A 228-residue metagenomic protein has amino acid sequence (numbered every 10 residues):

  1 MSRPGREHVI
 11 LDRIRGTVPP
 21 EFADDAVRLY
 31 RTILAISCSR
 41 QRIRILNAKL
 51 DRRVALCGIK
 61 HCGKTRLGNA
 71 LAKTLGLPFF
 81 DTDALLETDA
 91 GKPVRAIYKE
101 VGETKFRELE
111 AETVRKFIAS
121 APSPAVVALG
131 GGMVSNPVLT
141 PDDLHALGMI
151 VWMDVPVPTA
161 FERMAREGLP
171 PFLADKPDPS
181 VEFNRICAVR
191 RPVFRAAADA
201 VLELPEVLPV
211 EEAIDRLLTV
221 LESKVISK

Functional and structural regions predicted by a protein language model:
M1-K49: Domain-level signature for soluble enzymes in the chorismate/prephenate branch of the shikimate pathway
L50-V54, P122-P124: Pre-Walker A (Motif I) flank of P-loop NTPase domains
V54, A70, T74, H145 (+1 more regions): NTP-dependent small-molecule kinase module
I59: P-loop (Walker A) phosphate-binding loop of NTP-binding proteins
T65: Walker A/P-loop
T82-D142, L169: ATP-dependent small-molecule kinase phosphotransfer cores that center on conserved nucleotide phosphate-binding segments
G130-V134, P156-P158, V207: Short glycine-rich anion-binding loops that position phosphate/pyrophosphate groups of nucleotides and phosphorylated
A146-R191: A glycine- and Lys/Arg-enriched "phosphate-lid" helix/loop adjacent to the NTP-binding pocket of small-molecule kinases
